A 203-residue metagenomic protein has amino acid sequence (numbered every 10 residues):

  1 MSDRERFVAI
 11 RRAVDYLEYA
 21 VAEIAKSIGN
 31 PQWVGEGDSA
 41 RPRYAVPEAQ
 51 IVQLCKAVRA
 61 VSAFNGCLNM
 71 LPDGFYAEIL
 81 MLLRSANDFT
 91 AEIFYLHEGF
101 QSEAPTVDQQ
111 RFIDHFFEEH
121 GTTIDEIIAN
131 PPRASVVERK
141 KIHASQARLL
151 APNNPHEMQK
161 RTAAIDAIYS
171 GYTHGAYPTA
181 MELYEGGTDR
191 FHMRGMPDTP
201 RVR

Functional and structural regions predicted by a protein language model:
M1-K56: N-terminal, Lys/Arg-enriched amphipathic/low-complexity engagement segments that precede the first folded domain
S2-E5, A9, A45-C55, L71 (+3 more regions): Non-transmembrane, amphipathic alpha-helical segments
A20-A25, Q159-I168, D189-R203: Amphipathic, Lys/Arg-enriched alpha-helical patches that create a basic surface for binding polyanionic ligands
E36-I51, P72-Y76, L83-K160: Short non-catalytic regulatory patches outside canonical folded cores
K56-G66, L82, F89: Amphipathic, well-ordered alpha-helical segments in soluble domains
F64-G74, H97-Q101, A176-L183, G187: Secondary-structure edge/capping motif, primarily at the C-terminal ends of alpha-helices and the immediately following
G66, S85-L96, A167-G171, G175: Alpha-helical scaffold segments in carbohydrate-active enzymes
H156-G186: Histidine-centered, metal-coordinating catalytic motifs and their short helical/loop contexts
